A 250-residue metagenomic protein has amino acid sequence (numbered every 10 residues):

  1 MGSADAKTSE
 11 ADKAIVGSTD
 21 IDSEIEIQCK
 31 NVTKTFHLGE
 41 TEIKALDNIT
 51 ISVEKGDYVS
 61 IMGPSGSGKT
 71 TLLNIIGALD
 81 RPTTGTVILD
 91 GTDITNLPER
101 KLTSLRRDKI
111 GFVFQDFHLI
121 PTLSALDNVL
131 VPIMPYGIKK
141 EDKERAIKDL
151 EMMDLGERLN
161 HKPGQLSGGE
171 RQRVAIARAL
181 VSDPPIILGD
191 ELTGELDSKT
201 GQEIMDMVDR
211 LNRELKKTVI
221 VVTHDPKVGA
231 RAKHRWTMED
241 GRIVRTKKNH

Functional and structural regions predicted by a protein language model:
M1-T35, R245-H250: ABC-family P-loop ATPase nucleotide-binding domain
E24-M238: ABC family nucleotide-binding domain
R235-K247: H-loop (His-switch) and adjacent beta-strand-loop-beta switch element of ABC-type ATPase nucleotide-binding domains
